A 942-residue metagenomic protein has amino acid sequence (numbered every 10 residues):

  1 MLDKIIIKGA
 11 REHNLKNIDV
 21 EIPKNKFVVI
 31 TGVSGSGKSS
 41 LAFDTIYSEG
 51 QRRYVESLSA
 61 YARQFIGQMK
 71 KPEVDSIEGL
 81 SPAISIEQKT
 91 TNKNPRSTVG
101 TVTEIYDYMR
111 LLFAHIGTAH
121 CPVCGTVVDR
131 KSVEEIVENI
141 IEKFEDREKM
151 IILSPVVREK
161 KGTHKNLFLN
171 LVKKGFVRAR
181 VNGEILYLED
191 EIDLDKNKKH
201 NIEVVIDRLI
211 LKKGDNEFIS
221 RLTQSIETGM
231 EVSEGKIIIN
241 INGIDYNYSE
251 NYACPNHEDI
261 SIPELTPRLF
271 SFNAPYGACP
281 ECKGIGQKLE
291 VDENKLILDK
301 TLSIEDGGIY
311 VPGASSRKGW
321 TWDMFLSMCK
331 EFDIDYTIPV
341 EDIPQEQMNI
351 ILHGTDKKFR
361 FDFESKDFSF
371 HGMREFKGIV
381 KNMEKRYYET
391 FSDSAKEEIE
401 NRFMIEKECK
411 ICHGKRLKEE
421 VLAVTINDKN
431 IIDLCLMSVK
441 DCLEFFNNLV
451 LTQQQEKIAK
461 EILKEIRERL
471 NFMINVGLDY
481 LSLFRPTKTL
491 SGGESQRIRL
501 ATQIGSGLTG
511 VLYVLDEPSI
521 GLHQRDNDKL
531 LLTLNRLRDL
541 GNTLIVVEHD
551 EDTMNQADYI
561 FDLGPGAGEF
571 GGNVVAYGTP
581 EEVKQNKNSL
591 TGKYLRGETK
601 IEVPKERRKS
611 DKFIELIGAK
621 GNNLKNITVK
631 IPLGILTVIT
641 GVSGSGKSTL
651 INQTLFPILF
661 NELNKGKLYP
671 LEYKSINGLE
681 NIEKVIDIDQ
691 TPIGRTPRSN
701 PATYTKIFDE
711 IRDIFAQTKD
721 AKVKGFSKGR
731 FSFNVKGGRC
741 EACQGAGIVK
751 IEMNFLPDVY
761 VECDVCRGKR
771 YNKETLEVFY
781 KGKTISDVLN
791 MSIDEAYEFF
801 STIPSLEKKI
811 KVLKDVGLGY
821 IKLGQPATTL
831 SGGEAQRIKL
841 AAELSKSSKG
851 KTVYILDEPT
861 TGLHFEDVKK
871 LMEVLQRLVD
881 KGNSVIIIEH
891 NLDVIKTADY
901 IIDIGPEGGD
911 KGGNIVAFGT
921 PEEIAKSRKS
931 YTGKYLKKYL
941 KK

Functional and structural regions predicted by a protein language model:
M1-K942: Conserved phosphate-binding elements of NTP-dependent enzyme cores
